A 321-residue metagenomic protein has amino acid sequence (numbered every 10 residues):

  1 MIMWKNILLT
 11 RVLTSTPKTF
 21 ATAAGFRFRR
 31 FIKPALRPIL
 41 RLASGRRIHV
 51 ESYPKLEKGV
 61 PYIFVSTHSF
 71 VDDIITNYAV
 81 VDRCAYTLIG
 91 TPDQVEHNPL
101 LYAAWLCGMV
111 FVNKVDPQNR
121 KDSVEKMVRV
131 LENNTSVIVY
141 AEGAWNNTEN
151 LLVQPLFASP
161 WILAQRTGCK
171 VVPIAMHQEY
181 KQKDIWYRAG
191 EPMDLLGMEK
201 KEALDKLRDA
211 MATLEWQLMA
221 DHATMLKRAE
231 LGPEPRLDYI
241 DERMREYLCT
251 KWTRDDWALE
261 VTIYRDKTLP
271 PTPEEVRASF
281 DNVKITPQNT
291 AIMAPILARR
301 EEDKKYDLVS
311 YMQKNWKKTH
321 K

Functional and structural regions predicted by a protein language model:
M1-G45, R245-C249: N-terminal membrane-anchoring alpha-helices
L8-L13, A104, V171, A189: Structural signal for hydrophobic
L36-H68: Helix-to-loop junction immediately C-terminal to a conserved catalytic motif
I39-G45, F64-S66, N113-Q118, E149-L151 (+1 more regions): Short, flexible loop segments at the rims of nucleotide/cofactor-binding pockets, characterized by
H49-E51, V110-K114, Q118, L195: Short acidic-hydrophobic, aromatic-tinged amphipathic segments that line or gate anion-handling sites
K58-P117: Catalytic core of membrane glycerolipid acyltransferases/transacylases, capturing the structured, soluble-facing
K121-K321: Non-catalytic C-terminal accessory region of glycerolipid acyltransferases and related lyso-lipid remodeling enzymes
